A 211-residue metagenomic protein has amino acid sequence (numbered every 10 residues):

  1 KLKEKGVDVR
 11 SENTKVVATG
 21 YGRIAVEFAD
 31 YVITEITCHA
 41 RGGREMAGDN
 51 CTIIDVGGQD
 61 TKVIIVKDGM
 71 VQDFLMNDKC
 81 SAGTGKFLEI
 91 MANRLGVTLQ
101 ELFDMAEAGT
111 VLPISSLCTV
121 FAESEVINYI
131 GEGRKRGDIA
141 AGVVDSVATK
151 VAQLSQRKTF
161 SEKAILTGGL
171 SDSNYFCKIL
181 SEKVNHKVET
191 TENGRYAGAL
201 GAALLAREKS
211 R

Functional and structural regions predicted by a protein language model:
K1-C38, S181-E182, H186-T191: N-terminal glycine/serine-rich phosphate-binding loop of ATP-dependent small-molecule kinases, especially carbohydrate
N13-G22, D55-K67, L117-S124, L170-N185: Acidic-glycine-rich active-site phosphate/pyrophosphate-binding loop
Y21-I24, S155, T159-K183, G194-G198: Glycine-rich phosphate-binding loops at beta-strand->alpha-helix junctions
G22-M70, A152, G201-E208: Conserved phosphate-binding catalytic cores of ATP/NTP-utilizing and phosphoryl-transfer enzymes
R41, G85-E89, T191-R211: Glycine-rich phosphate-binding/hydrolytic loop that grips phosphoryl groups
D68-I114, C118, L204: Glycine-rich phosphate-binding loop plus the immediately following alpha-helix
A122-Q156, R195: Adenine-nucleotide phosphate-binding core of ATP-dependent small-molecule kinases
